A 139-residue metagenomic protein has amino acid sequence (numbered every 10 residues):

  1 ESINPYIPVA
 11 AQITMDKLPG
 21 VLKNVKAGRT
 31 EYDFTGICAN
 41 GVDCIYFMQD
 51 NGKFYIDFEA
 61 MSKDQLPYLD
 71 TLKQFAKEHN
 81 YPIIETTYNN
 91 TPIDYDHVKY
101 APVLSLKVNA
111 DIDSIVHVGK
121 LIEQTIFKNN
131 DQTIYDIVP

Functional and structural regions predicted by a protein language model:
S2-P139: Structured alpha/beta or helical-core interaction and ligand-binding surfaces enriched in interleaved
